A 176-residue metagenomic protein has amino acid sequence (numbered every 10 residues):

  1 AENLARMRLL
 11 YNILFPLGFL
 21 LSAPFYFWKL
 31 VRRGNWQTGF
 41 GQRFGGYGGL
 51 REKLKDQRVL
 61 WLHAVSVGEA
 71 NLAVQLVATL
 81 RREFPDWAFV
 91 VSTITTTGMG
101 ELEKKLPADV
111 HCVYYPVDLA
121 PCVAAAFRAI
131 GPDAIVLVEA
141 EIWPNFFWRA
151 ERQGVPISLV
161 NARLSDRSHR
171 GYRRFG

Functional and structural regions predicted by a protein language model:
A1-R6, D118: N-terminal amphipathic/basic-hydrophobic helices that include classical n-h-c signal peptides and signal-anchor
L4-L30: Short hydrophobic helices that act as membrane-entry/anchoring signals
A23-G176: Active-site and donor-binding regions of nucleotide-sugar-utilizing enzymes
